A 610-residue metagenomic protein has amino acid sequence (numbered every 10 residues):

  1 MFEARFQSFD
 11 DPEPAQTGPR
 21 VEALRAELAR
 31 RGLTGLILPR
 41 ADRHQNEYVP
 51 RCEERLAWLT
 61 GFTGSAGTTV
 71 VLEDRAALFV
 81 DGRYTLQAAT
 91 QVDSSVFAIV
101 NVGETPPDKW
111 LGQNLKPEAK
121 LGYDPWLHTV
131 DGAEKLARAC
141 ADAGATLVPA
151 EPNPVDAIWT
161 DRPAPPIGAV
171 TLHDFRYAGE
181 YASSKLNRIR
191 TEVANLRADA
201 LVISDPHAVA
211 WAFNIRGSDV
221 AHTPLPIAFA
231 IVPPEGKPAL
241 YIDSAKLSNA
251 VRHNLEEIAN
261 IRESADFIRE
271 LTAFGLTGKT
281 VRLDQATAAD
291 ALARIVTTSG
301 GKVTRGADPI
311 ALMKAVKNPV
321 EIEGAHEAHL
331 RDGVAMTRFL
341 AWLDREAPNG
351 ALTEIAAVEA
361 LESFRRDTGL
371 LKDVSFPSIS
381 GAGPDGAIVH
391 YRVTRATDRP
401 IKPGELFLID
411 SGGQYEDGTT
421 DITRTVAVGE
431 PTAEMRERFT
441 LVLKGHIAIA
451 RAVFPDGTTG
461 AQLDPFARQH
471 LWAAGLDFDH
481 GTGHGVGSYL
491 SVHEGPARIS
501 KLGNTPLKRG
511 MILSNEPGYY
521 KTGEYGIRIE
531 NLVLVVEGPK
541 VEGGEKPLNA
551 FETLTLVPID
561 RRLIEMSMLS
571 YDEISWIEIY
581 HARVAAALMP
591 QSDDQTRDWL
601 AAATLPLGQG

Functional and structural regions predicted by a protein language model:
M1-G610: Active-site neighborhoods and metal-handling regions in enzymes and metal-associated proteins
